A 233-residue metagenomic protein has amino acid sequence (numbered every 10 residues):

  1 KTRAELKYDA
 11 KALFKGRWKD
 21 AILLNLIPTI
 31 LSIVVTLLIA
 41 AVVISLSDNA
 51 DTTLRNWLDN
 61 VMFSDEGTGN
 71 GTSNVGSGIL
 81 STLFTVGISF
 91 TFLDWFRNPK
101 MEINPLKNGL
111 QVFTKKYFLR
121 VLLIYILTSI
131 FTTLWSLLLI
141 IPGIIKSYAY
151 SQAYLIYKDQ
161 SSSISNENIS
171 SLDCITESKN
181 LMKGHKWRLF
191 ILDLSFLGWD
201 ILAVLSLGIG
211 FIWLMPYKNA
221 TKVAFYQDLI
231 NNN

Functional and structural regions predicted by a protein language model:
K1-N233: Hydrophobic alpha-helical membrane segments
